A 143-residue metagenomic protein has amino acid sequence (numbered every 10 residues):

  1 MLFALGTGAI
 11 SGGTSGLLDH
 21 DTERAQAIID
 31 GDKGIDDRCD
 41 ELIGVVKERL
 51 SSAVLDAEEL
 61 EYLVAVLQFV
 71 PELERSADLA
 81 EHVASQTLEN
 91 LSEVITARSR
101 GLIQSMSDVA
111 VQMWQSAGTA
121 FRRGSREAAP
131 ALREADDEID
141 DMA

Functional and structural regions predicted by a protein language model:
M1-A143: Cytosolic, long alpha-helical scaffolding segments
